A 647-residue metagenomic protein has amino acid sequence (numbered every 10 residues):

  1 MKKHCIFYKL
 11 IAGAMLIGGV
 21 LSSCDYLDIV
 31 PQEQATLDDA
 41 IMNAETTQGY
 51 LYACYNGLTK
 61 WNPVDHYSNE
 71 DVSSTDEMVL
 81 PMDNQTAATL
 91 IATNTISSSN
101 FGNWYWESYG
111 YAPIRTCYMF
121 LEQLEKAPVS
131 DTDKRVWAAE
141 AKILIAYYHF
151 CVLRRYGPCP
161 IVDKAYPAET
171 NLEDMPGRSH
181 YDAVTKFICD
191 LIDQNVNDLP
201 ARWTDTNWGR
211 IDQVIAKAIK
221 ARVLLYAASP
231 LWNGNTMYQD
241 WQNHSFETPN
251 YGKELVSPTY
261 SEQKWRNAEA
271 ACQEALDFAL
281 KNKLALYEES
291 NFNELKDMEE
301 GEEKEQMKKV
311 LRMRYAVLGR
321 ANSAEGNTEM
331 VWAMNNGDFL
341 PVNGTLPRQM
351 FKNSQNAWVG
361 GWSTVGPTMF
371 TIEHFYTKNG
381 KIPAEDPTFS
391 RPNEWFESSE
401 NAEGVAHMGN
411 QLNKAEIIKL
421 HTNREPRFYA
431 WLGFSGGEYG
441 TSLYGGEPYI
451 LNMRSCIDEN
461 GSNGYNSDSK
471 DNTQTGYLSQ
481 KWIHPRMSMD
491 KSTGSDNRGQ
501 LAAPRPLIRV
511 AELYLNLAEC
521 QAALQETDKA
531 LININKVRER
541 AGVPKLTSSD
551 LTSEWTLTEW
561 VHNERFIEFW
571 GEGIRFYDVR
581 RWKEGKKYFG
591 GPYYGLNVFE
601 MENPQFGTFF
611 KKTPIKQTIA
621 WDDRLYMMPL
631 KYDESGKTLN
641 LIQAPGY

Functional and structural regions predicted by a protein language model:
M1-P31: Bacterial Sec-dependent N-terminal signal peptides
K2, C24-T75, V79-P81, N103-W104 (+8 more regions): Acidic, glycine-rich segments characteristic of secretory precursors and extracytoplasmic regions
N43-N62, D83-Y156, N171-Q213, I417 (+5 more regions): Conserved, well-structured interaction surfaces
G110, F187-C189, L225, E247 (+9 more regions): Long, intrinsically disordered, low-complexity segments
L153-P160, V223-N235, Q525: Short coil/turn linking the two alpha-helices of tandem helical-hairpin repeats
S399-E539: C-terminal substrate/ligand-recognition segments
